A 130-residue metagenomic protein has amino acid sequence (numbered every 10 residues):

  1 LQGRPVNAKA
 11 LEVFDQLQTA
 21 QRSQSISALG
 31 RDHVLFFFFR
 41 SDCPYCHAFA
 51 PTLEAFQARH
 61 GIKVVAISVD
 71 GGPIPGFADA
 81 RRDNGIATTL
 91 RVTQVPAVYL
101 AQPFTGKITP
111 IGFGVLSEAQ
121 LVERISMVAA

Functional and structural regions predicted by a protein language model:
L1-G30, A130: N-terminal leader/targeting and pre-domain segments
S27-C43: Short active-site neighborhood of thiol/selenol oxidoreductases, capturing the structured segment around
F38, G61-D83: Thiol-based oxidoreductase modules, predominantly thioredoxin-like and allied folds used for disulfide exchange
S41-A48, A97-Y99: C-type cytochrome heme c attachment motif
S41-Y45, D70-I74, G106: Solvent-exposed loop/turn segments at secondary-structure junctions within structured extracellular/periplasmic domains
H47-H60: Typically the conserved alpha-helix immediately C-terminal to a functionally engaged Cys/Sec in thioredoxin-like
A78-I108: Short, internal strand/loop/helix patches that form the active-site neighborhood or redox-interaction surface
Y99-A130: Non-catalytic, surface beta->alpha helical segment in thiol-disulfide oxidoreductase systems
